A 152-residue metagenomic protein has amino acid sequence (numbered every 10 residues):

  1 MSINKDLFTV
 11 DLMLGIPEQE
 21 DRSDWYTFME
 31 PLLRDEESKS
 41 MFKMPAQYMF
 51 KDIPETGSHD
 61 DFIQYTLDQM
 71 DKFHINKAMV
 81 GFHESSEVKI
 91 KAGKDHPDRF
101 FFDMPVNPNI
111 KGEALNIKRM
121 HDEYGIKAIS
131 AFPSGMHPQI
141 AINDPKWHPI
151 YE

Functional and structural regions predicted by a protein language model:
M1-M79: An N-terminally biased module of ancient metal coordination in phosphate/nucleic-acid-related enzymes
N76-K77, H83-E152: Active-site gating/metal-coordination segments in enzymes
